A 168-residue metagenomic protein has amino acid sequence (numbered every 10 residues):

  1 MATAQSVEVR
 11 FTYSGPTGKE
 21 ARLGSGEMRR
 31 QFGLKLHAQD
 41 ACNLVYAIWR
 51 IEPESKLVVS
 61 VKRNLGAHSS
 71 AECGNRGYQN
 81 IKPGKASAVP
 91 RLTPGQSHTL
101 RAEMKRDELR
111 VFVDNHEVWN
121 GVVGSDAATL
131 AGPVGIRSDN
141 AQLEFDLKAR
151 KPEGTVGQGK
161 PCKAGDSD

Functional and structural regions predicted by a protein language model:
M1-G74: Secretory/extracellular carbohydrate-interaction modules and structurally similar beta-sandwich "look-alikes"
A2-A4, E27, R91-G95, T129: Surface-exposed coil/turn segments at beta-strand junctions on protein surfaces, enriched
V9-F11, L92-D126: Carbohydrate-binding surfaces in secreted/extracellular proteins
N43-L44, H116-G121, Q158: Surface-exposed loop/edge segments in extracytoplasmic proteins
S55-V58, L109, L143: Hydrophobic residues embedded in beta-strands of well-ordered beta-sheets
A67-T99: Short, aromatic/His-centered strand-loop micro-motif at the edge of beta-sheets
G121-A149: Flexible glycan-contacting loops in extracellular carbohydrate-active proteins
G157-D168: Activation corresponds to long, low-complexity, non-globular regions
